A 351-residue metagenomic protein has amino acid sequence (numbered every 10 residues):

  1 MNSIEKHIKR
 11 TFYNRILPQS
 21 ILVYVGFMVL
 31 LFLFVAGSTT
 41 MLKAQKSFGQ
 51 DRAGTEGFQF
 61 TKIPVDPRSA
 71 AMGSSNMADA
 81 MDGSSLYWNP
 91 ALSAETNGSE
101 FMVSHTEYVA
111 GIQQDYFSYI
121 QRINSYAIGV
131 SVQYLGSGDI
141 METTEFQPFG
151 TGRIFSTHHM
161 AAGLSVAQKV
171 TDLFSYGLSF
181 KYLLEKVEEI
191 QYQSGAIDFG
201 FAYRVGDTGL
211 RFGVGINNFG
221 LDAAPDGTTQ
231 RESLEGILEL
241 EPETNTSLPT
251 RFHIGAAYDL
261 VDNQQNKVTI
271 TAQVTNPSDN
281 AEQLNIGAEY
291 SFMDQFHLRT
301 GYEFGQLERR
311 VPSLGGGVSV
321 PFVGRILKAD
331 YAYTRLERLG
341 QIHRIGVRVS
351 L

Functional and structural regions predicted by a protein language model:
M1-L22: N-terminal secretory signal peptides that target proteins for export/translocation
Y24-G37: Bacterial N-terminal signal peptides
T40-A44: Sec/Tat signal peptide C-region and signal peptidase I cleavage site
Q45-A70, Q113-L351: Outer-membrane beta-barrel porins/channels
S74-M77, S99-V109, A332-T334: Short strand-turn segments of transmembrane beta-barrel domains in outer membranes, especially the first one or two
M81: N-terminal glycine-rich anion-binding loops that anchor highly charged ligand groups
S84-E95: N-terminal periplasmic accessory domains that precede and gate Gram-negative outer-membrane beta-barrel machines
